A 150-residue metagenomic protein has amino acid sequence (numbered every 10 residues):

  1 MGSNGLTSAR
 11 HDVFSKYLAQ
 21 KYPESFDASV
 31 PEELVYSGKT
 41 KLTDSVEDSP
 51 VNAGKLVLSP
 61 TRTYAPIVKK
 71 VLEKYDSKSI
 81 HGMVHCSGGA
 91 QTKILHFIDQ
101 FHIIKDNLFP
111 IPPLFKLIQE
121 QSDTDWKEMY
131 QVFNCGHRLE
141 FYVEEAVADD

Functional and structural regions predicted by a protein language model:
M1-D150: Helix-biased detector of long, well-ordered alpha-helical tracts
